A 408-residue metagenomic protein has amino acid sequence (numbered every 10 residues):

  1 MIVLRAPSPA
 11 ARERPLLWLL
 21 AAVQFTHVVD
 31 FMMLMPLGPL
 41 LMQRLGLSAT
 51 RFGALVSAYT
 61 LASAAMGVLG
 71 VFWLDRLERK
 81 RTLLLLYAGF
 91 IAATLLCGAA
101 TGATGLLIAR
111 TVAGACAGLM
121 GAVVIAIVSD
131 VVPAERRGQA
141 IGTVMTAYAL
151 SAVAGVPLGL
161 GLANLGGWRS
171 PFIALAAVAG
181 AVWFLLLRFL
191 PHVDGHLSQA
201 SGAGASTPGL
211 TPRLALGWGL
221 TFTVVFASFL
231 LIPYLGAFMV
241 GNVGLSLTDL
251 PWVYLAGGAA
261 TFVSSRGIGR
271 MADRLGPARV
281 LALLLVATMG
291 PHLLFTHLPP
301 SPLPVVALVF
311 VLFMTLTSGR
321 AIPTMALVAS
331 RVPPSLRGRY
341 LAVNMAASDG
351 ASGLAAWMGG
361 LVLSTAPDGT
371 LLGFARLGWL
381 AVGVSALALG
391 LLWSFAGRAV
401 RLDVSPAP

Functional and structural regions predicted by a protein language model:
M35, A215-L255, F262: Extracytoplasmic gate region of multi-pass secondary transporters
G46, E78, A99-G105, G244 (+1 more regions): Helix-breaking motifs and short loop linkers at transmembrane-helix boundaries and internal kinks in secondary membrane
A65-T101: Conserved MFS/SLC helix-loop-helix module at the cytosolic interface between two early adjacent transmembrane helices
A109-Y148: Cytoplasmic helix-loop-helix junction between adjacent transmembrane helices in 12-TM secondary transporters
T143-L190: Helix-loop-helix hairpin linking two adjacent transmembrane segments in secondary transporters
N164-A176, L363-V384: A membrane-interface helix-boundary motif in multi-pass transporters
A278-T324: C-terminal transmembrane helical hairpin of 12-TM major facilitator-type secondary transporters
L336-P367: A late C-terminal transmembrane helix in Major Facilitator Superfamily
